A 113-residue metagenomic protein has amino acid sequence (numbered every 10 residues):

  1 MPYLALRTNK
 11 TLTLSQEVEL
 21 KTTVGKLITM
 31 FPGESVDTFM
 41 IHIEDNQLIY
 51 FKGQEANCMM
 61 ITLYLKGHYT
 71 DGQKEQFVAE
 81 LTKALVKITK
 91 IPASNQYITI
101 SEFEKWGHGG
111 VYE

Functional and structural regions predicted by a protein language model:
M1-E113: Interaction-mediating elements
